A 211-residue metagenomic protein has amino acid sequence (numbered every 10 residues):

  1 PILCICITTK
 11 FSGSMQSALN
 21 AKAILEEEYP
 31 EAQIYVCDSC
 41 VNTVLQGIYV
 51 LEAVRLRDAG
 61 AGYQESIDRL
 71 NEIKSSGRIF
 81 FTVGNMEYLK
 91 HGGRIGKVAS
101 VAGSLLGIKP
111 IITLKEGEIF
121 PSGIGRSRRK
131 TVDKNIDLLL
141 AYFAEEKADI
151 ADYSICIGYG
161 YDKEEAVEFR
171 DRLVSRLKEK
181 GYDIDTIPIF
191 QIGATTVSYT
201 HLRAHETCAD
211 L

Functional and structural regions predicted by a protein language model:
P1-M15: N-terminal glycine-rich phosphate/adenylate-binding segment common to multiple enzyme folds
C6-T8, C37-C40: Short beta-strand->loop
S14, A18-A23, E27-Y35, V41-L51 (+1 more regions): Mixed-charge interfacial surface used for oligomerization/domain docking and macromolecular partner engagement
T200, A204-T207: Conserved small/polar residues in nucleotide/adenosyl-binding loops
A209-L211: N-terminal low-complexity segments that are often proline-rich with Ser/Thr-Pro
